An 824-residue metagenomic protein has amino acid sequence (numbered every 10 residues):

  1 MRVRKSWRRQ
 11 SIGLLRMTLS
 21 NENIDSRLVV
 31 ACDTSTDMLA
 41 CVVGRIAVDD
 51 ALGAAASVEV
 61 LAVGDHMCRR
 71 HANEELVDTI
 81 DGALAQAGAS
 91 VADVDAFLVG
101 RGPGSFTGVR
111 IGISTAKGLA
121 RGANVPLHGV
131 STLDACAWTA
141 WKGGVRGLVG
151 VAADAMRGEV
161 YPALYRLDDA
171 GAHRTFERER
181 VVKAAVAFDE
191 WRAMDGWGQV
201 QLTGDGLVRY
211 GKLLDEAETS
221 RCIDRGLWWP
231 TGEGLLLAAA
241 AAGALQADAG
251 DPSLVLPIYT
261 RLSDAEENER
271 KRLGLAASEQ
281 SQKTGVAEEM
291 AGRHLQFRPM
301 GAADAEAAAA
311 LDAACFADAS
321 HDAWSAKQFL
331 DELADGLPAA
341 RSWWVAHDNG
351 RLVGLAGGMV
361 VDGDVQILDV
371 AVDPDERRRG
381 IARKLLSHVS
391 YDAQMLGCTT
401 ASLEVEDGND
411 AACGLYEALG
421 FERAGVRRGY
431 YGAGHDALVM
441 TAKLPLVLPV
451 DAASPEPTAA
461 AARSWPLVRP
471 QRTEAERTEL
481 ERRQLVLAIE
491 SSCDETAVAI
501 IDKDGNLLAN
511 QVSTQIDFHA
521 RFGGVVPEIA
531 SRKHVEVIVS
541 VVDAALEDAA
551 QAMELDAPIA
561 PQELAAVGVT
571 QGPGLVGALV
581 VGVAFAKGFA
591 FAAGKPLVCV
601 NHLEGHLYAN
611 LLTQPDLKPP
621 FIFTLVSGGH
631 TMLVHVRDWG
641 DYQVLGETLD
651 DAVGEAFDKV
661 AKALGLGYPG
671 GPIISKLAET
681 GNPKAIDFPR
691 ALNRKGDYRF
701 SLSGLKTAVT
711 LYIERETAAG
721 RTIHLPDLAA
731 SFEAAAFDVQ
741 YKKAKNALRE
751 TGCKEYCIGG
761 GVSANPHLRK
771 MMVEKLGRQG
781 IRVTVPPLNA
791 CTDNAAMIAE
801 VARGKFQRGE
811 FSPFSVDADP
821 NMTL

Functional and structural regions predicted by a protein language model:
M17-P103, R483-E563, V569-P573, H602 (+1 more regions): N-terminal beta-alpha supersecondary unit
N23, G211-K212, A217, A247 (+9 more regions): A short helix-loop
A47-E59, D65, H71, P126-P230 (+5 more regions): Surface "functional belts" at beta-alpha junctions
A51-G53, K271-L273, S278-E289, D556-P558 (+3 more regions): A contiguous, well-structured pocket-lining segment that forms one wall/lid of small-molecule binding clefts in soluble
P299-A303, A309-D375, L386-H388, D392-L396 (+1 more regions): Acetyl-CoA-dependent GNAT
R378-Y391, G414-A418: Conserved acetyl-CoA-binding loop-helix of GNAT-fold acetyltransferases
A393-E404, R427: Conserved GNAT acetyl-CoA-binding A-motif
L403-A412, Y430-G434: Conserved beta-strand-loop-alpha-helix junction that forms the acyl-donor binding cleft
